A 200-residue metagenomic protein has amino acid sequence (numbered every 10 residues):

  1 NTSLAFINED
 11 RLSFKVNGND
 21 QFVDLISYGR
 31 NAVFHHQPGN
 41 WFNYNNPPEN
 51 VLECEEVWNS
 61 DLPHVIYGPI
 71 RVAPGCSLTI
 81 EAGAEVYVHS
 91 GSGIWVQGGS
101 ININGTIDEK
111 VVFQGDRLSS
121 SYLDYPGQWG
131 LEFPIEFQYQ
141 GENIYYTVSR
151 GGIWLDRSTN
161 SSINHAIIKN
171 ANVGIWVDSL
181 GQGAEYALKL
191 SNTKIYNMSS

Functional and structural regions predicted by a protein language model:
N1-S200: Beta-strand/loop edge motif enriched in small/polar residues
